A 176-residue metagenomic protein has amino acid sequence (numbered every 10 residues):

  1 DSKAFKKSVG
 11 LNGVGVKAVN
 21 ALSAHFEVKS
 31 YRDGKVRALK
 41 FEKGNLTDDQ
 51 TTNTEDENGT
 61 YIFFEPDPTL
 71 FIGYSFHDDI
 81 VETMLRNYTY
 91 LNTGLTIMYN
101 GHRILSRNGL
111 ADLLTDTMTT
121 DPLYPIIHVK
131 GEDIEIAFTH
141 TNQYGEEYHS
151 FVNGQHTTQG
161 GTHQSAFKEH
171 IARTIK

Functional and structural regions predicted by a protein language model:
D1, G15, V36-T47, T51-E55 (+2 more regions): Extended active-site and interfacial segments that coordinate phosphate-rich ligands in large catalytic machineries
D1-Y31, V36-R37: Flexible ATP-lid and adjacent glycine-rich G1/G2 motifs of the Bergerat
A4-K7, T47-I97, I104: Flexible, glycine-/charge-rich segments associated with ATP-binding catalytic modules
K17-N20, K29-Y31, T51-D56, N87-Y90 (+2 more regions): A general structural signal for short secondary-structure junctions and capping/turn motifs
A18, L22-S23, S30-R32, F64-P66 (+3 more regions): Flexible glycine-/small-residue-rich
V28, G34-K40, T47-D48, F71-G73 (+3 more regions): Switch/connector loops and helix/strand junctions flanking conserved nucleotide-binding motifs in nucleotide-processing
D79-E82, R86-Y88, G94-K176: GHKL/Histidine-kinase-like ATPase module
